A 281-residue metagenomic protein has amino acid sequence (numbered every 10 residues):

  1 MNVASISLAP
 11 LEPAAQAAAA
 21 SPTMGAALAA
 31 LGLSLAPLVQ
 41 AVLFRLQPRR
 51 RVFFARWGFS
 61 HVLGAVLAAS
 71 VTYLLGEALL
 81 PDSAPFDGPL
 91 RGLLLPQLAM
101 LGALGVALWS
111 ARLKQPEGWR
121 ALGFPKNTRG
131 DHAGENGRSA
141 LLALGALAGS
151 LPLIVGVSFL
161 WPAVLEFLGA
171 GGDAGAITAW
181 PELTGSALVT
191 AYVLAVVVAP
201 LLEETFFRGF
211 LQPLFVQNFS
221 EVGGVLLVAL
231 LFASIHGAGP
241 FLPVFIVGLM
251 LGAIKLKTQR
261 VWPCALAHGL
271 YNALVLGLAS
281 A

Functional and structural regions predicted by a protein language model:
M1-G123, N127-L141, A273-A281: N-terminal, membrane-interfacial amphipathic/helix-forming hydrophobic leader that caps and precedes the first
P13, A26-Q40, A148-L160, V164-A281: Transmembrane helix-loop-helix hairpins at the membrane interface of multi-pass integral membrane proteins
A78-L98, S110-A199, Q217: Juxtamembrane helix-loop-helix connectors linking adjacent transmembrane helices in multi-pass membrane enzymes
